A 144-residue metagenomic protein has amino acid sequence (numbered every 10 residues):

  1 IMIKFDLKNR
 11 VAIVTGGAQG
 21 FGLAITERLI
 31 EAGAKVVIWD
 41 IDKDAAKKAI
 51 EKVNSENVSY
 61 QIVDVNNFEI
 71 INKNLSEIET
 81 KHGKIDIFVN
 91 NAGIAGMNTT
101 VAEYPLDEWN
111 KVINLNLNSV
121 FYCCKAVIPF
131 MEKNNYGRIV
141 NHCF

Functional and structural regions predicted by a protein language model:
F5-V36: Canonical Rossmann dinucleotide-binding motif of NAD(H)/NADP(H)-dependent dehydrogenases/reductases, specifically
R10, K84-I85, M131-F144: Active-site loop of short-chain dehydrogenase/reductase
A34-K48: Conserved glycine-rich Rossmann-like NAD(P)H-binding loop of the short-chain dehydrogenase/reductase
K43, I62-N74, L106: The beta1-alpha1 cofactor-binding region of Rossmann-like NAD(H)/NADP(H)-dependent oxidoreductases
A92-M97: Conserved NAD(P)H cofactor-binding loop of Rossmann-fold oxidoreductase domains
T99-V101, E108-I113: Substrate-binding pocket helix/loop in short-chain dehydrogenase/reductase
C124-K125: A short, exposed helix-loop element centered on a Lys and neighboring polar residues
